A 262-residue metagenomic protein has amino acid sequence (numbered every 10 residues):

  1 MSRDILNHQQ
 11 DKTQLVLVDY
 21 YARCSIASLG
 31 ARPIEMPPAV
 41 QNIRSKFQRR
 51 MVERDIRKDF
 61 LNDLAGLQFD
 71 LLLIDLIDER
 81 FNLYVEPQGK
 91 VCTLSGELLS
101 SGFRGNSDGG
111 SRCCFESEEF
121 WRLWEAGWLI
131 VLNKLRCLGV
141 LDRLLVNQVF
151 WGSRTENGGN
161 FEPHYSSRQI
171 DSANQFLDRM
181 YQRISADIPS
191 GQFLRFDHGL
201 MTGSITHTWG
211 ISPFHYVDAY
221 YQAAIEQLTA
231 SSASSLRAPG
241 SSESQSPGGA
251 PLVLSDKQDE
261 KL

Functional and structural regions predicted by a protein language model:
M1-I5, R80-V85, G152-G158, M201-T206: Short catalytic/ligand-binding loop motif for oxyanion handling, primarily in non-cytosolic enzymes, centered on
M1-L71, T206, L228-S242, G249-L254: Basic, amphipathic N-terminal segments that precede the first structured/catalytic domain
P38-C113: A basic- and aromatic-enriched beta-loop-alpha substructure that forms the phosphate/nucleotide- and DNA/RNA-contacting
I43-F47, F81, L98-L129, G159-D171 (+1 more regions): Surface-exposed cleft-lining segments at the edges of enzyme active sites
I56-K58, S117-N133, S167-Q182, D218-Q222: Well-ordered, non-membrane alpha-helical segments in soluble/globular domains
A126-L145, R179-L194: A structural motif corresponding to the C-terminal end of an alpha-helix and its immediate exit/capping segment
V146-F150, P189-H207, G240: Acidic carboxylate-rich catalytic motifs and surrounding loops in phosphoryl-/glycosyl-chemistry enzymes
R154-R195: Substrate-gating cap/lid alpha-helix
